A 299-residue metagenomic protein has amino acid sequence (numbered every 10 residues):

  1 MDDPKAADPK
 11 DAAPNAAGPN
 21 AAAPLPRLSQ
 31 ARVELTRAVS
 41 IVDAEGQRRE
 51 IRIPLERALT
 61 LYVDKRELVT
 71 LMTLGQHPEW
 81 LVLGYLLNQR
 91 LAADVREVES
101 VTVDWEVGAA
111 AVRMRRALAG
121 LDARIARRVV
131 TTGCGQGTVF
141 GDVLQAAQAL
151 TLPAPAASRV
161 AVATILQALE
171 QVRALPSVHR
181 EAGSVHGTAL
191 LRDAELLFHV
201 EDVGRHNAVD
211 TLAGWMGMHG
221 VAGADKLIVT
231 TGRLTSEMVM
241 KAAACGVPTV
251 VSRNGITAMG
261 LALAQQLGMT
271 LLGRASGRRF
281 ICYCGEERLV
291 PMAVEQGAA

Functional and structural regions predicted by a protein language model:
D2-D3, N20-R192, L196-H199: Intrinsically disordered, low-complexity regions enriched in acidic/Ser/Thr/Pro/Gln residues
N88-R90, V98-S100, A109, V139-D142 (+4 more regions): Short, surface-exposed, polar/charged, turn-prone segments marking secondary-structure boundaries
W105, A109, R159, G273-R279 (+1 more regions): A general structural signal for short secondary-structure boundary/capping elements
R116-R128, H199-N207, A244-N254, G297-A298: Short, Lys/Arg-enriched charge-dense amphipathic segments
Q171-L175, S184-G223, M292-G297: N-terminal-biased segments
R205-E295: Feature captures the catalytic cores and cofactor-binding loops of soluble hydro-lyases/lyases that act on carboxylate
